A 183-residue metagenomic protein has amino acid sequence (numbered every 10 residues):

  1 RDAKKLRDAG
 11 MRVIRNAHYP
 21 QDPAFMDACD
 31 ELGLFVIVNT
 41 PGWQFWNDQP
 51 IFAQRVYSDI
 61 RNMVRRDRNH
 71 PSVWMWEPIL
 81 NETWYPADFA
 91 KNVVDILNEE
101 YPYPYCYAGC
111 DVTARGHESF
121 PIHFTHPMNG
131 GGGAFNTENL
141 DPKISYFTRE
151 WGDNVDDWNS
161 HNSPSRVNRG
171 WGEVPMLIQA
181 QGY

Functional and structural regions predicted by a protein language model:
R1-D8, D27: N-terminal carbohydrate-binding accessory modules
V13-Y183: Substrate-binding/catalytic cleft of secreted carbohydrate-active enzymes, primarily glycoside hydrolases
